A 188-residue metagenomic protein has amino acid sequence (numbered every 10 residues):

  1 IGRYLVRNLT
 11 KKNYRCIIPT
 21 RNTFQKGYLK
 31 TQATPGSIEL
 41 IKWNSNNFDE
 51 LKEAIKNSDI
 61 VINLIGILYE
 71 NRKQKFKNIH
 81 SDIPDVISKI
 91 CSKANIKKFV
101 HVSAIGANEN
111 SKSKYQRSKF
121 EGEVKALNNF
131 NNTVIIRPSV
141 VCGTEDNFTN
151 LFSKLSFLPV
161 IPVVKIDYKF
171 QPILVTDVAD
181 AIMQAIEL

Functional and structural regions predicted by a protein language model:
G2-R3: N-terminal Rossmann-fold NAD(P) dinucleotide-binding loop
L9: Aromatic pocket-lining residues of Rossmann-like dinucleotide-binding sites
Y14-F24: Conserved glycine-rich Rossmann-like NAD(P)H-binding loop of the short-chain dehydrogenase/reductase
R15-I17, I67-L68, F76-N129, T133-S139: Conserved Rossmann-fold NAD(P)-dependent oxidoreductase catalytic core, especially the SDR/UDP-sugar
F24, A33-V86, I90-A94, I105-E109: NAD(P)H-binding glycine-rich loop region in Rossmannoid oxidoreductase-like domains and their noncatalytic homologs
N46, A107, V141-G143, V178: Conserved sequence/active-site signature of Rossmann-fold short-chain dehydrogenase/reductase
S113-K114, V134-S153, Y168: Flexible, glycine-rich beta-alpha linker
K154-I173, D177, A181-A185: A conserved pocket-lining segment of Rossmann-fold NAD(P)-dependent short-chain dehydrogenase/reductase
